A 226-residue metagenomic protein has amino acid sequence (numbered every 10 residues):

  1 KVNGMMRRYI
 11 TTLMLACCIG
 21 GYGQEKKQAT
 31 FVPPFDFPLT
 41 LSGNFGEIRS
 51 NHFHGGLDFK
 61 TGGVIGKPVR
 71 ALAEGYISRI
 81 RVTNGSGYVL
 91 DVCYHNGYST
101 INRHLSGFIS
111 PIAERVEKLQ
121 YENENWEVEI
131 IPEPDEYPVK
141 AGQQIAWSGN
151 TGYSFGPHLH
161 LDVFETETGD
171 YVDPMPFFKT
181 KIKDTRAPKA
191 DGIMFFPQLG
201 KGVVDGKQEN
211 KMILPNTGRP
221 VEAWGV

Functional and structural regions predicted by a protein language model:
K1-A29: Bacterial Sec-dependent N-terminal signal peptides
G23-N96, T100, F108, E127 (+4 more regions): Surface-exposed, glycine-biased beta-strand/turn segments
I112-I131: Intrinsically disordered, low-complexity Ser/Thr- and acidic-rich flexible linkers and loops, especially at boundaries
G156-V163: Histidine-centered catalytic micro-motifs
